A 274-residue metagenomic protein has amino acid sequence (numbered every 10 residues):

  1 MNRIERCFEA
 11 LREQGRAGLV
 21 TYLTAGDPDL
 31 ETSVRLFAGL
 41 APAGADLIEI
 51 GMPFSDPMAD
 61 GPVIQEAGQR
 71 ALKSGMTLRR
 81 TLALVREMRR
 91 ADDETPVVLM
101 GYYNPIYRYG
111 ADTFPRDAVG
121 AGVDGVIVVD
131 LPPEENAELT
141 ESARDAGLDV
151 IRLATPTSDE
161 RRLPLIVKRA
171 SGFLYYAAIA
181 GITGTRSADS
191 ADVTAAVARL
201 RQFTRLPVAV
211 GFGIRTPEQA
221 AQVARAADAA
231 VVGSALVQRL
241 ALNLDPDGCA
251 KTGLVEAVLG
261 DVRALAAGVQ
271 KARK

Functional and structural regions predicted by a protein language model:
M1-L11, L30, S55-E66, M76-M88 (+6 more regions): Active-site-adjacent beta->alpha loops and helix N-cap segments on the catalytic face of soluble alpha/beta enzymes
Q14-V20, A91-Y102, A143-A154, R201-G211: Short beta-strand/loop segments at the ligand-binding rim of alpha/beta enzyme cores
T21, L40, I48-G51, A118 (+4 more regions): Conserved, mostly hydrophobic/aromatic
T24, M100-R108, P132-P133, A154-S158 (+1 more regions): Glycine-rich beta-to-alpha transition loops that act as phosphate-gripper elements at the mouths of alpha/beta enzyme
L30-A41, S158-V167, V210, I214-A230: Catalytic cores of alpha/beta
A45-S55, V123-I127, P132, L174-G184 (+2 more regions): Glycine-rich phosphate-binding active-site loops on the catalytic face of alpha/beta enzymes
L148-G184: Histidine/lysine/aspartate-rich catalytic loop segments that bind and position anionic ligands
A198-R205, R215-K274: Alpha/beta catalytic cores of nucleotide-metabolism and tRNA/nucleoside-modifying enzymes
